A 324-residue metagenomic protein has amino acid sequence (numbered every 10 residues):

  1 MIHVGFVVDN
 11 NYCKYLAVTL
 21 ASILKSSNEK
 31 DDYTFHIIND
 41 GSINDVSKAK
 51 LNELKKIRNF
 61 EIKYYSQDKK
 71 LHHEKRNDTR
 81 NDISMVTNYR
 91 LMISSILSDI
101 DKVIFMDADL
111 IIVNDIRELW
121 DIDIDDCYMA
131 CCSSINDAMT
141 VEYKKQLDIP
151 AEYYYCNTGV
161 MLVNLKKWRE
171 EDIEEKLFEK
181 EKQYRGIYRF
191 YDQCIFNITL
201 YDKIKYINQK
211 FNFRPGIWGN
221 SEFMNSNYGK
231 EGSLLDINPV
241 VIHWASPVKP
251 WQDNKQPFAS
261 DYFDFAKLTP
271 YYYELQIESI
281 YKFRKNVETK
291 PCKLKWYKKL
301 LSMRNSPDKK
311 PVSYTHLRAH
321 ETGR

Functional and structural regions predicted by a protein language model:
M1-N10, K14: N-proximal low-complexity "stem/linker" segments adjacent to membrane-targeting elements
S22-K30: Short, acidic, metal-binding catalytic loop of nucleotide-sugar glycosyltransferases
T34, N39-Y65: Acidic donor-binding segment of Leloir-type glycosyltransferases
I57-L91: Active-site-proximal specificity loops/subdomain of glycosyltransferases
S66-K70, V86-M139, L162, E171: GT-A fold catalytic core of metal-dependent nucleotide-sugar glycosyltransferases, centered on the diacidic
S134-I135, Y153-P250: Catalytic core and acceptor-binding pocket of nucleotide-sugar-dependent glycosyltransferases
Y228-K267, E274-K282: C-terminal catalytic/acceptor-binding lobe
H316-R324: Single conserved hydrophobic/aromatic residue that forms the stacking wall/gate of nucleotide- or nucleobase-binding
